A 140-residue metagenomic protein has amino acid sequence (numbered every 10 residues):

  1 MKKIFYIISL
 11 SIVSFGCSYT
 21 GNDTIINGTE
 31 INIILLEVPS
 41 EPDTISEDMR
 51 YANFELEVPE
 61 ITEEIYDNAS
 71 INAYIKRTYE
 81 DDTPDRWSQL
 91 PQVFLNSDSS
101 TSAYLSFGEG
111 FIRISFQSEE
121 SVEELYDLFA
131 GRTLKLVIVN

Functional and structural regions predicted by a protein language model:
K3-Y6, S11-L35: Bacterial Sec-dependent N-terminal signal peptides
I26-N140: First exposed extracellular module after export/assembly in secreted or surface-exposed proteins
